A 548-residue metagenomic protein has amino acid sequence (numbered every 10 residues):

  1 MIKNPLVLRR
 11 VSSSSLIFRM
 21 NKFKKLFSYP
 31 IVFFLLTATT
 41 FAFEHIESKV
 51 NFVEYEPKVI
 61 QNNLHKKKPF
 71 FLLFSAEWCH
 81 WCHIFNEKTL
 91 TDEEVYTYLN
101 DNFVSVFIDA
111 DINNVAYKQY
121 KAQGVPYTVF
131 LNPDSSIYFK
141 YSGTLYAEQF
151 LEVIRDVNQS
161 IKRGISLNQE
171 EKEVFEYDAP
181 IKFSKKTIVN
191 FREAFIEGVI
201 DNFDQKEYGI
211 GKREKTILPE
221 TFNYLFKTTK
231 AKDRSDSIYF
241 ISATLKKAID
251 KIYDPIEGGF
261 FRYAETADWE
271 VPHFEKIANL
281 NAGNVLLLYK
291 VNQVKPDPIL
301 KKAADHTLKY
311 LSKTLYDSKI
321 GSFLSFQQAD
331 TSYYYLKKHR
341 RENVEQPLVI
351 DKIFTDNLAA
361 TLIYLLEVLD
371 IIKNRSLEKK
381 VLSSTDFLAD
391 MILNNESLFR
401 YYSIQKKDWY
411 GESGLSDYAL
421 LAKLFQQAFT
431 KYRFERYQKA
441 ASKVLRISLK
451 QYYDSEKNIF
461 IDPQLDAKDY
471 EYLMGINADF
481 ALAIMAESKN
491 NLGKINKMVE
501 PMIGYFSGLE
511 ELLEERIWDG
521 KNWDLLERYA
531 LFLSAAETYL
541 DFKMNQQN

Functional and structural regions predicted by a protein language model:
N4-R10, S14: Positively charged N-terminal leader segments that act as targeting/secretion signals
M20-P30: Bacterial N-terminal signal peptides that target proteins for export
Y29-A38: Bacterial N-terminal signal peptides
A42-Q61, F191-R192: N-terminal "domain-start" segment that seeds a small globular fold
H45-I46, G124, N158-N548: Glycan-recognition and catalytic cores of secretory/periplasmic carbohydrate-active enzymes
E54-T91: Local sequence-structure signature of Cys/Sec-based thiol-disulfide redox active-site neighborhoods
P57-L64, T91-F139, Q149-V157: Thioredoxin-like thiol-disulfide oxidoreductase module
F70, E77-I84, Q123-V129, L420 (+1 more regions): C-type cytochrome heme c attachment motif
